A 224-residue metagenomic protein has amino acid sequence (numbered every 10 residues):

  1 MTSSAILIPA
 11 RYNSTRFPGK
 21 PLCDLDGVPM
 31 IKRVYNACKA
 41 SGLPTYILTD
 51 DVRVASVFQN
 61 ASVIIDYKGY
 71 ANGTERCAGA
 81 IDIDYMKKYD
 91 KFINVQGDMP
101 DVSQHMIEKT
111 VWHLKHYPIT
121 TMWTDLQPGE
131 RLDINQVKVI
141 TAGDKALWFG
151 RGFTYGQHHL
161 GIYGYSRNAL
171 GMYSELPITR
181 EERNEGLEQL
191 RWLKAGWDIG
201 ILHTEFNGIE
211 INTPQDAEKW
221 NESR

Functional and structural regions predicted by a protein language model:
T2-T49: N-terminal glycine-rich phosphate-binding loop and ensuing alpha1 helix
G42, K88-Y89, K115-I119, W197: Short, high-confidence coil segments that cap the C-terminus of an alpha-helix and link into the following beta-strand
P44, I64, G196-G200: Residue-level detector of anion-binding/catalytic polar loops
V52-W112: Short phosphate-binding loop-to-helix
V102-R180: Conserved core of the sugar-phosphate nucleotidyltransferase
G156-R224: Conserved alpha/beta core of the MobA/IspD/sugar-nucleotide pyrophosphorylase nucleotidyltransferase superfamily
